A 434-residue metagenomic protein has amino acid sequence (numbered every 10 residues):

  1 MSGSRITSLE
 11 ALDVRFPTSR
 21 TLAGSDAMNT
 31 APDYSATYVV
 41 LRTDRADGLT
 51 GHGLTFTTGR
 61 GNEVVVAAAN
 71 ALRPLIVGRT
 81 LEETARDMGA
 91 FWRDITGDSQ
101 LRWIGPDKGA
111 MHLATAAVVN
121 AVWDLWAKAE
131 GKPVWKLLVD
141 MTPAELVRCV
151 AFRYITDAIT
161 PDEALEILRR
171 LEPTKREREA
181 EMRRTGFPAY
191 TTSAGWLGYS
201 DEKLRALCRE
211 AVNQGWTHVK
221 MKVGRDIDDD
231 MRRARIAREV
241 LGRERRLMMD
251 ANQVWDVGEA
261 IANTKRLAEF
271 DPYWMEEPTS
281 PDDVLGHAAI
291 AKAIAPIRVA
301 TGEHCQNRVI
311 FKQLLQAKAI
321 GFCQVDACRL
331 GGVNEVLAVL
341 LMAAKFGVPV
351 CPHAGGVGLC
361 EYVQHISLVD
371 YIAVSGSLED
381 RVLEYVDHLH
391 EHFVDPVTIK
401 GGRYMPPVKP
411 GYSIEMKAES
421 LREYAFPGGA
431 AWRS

Functional and structural regions predicted by a protein language model:
S2-L247, N252-I261, K265-E269, L389 (+1 more regions): N-terminal capping/lid subdomain adjacent to the active-site entrance of alpha/beta enzymes
R15, G355-L359, L383-L389: Glycine-rich beta-alpha junction loops
E63, C351-P352, G356-I372: Active-site-proximal substrate-binding groove within the catalytic cores of carbohydrate-active enzymes
P74, G78, K128, V325 (+3 more regions): Short, well-ordered loop/turn and helix-capping segments at boundaries between secondary-structure elements and domains
V118, V122-W126, V336-V339, Y362-S367: Buried hydrophobic packing segments
K220-E361: Catalytic core of soluble alpha/beta enzymes
N263-M275, Q316-C323, H365-D395: Structural recognition of alpha->loop->beta junctions
A344-F346, G376, V397-K400: A structural signal for short secondary-structure junctions
